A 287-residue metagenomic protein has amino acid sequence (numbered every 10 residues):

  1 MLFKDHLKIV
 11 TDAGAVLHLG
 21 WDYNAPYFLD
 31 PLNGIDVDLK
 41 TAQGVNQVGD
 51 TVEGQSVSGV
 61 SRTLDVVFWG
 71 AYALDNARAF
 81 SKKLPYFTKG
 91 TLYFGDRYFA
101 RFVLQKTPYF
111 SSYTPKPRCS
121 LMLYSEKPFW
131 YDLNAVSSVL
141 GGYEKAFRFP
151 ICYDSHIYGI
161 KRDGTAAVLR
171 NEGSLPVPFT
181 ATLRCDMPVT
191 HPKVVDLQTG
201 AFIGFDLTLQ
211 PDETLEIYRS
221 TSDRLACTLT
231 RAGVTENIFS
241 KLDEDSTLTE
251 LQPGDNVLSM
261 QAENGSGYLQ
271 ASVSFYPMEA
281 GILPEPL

Functional and structural regions predicted by a protein language model:
M1-G59, F99-Y109: Solvent-exposed edge beta-strands and adjacent loop segments that serve as assembly or binding interfaces
V10, Y124-F129, G142-R148: Mixed-charge, glycine-accented linear interaction segment located at domain edges/termini
Q47-A71, P115-F129, N256: Oligomerization/assembly interface segments of phage tail-like spikes and tubes
L64, N76-L84, R118-S120, A135-L140: "Short basic amphipathic alpha-helical interaction patches in structured regions
V67-P108, V257-S259: Short, acidic/charged, Gly/Pro-enriched secondary-structure junctions
N76-A77, D132-A135, H191-V195: Short, hydrophobic/aromatic beta-strand segments
T91-A135: Short beta-strand and beta-hairpin "edge-sheet" elements
L140-L287: Intrinsically disordered, low-complexity segments enriched in serine, threonine, and glycine
